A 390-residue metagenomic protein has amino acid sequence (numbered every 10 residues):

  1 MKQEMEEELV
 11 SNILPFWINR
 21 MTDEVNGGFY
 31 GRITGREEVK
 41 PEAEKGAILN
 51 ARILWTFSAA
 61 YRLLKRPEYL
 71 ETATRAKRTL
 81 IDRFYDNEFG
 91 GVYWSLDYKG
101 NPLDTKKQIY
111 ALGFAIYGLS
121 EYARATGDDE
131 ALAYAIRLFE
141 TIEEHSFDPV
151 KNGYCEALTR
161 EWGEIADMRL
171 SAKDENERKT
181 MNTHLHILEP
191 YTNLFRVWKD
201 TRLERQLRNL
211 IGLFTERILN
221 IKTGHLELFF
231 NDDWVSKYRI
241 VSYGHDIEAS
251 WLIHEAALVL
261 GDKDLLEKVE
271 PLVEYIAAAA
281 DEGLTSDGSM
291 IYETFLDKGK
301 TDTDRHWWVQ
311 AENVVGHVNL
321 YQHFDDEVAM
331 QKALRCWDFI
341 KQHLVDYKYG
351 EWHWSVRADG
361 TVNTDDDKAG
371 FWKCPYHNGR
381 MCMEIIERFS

Functional and structural regions predicted by a protein language model:
M1-S390: Glycan-recognition and catalytic cores of secretory/periplasmic carbohydrate-active enzymes
